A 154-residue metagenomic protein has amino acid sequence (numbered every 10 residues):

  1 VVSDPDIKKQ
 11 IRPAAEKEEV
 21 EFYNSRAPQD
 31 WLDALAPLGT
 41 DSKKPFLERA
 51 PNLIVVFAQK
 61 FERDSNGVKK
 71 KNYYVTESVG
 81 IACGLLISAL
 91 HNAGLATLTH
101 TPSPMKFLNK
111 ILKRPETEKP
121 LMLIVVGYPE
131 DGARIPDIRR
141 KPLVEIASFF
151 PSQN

Functional and structural regions predicted by a protein language model:
V1-V79: Glycine/small-residue-rich phosphate/adenosyl-binding loop
E19-Y23, E118-L123: Short hydrophobic/aromatic-enriched beta-strand-loop microsegments
P37-S42, L108-K110, A133: Glycine-rich, charged/polar anion/phosphate-binding loops that engage phosphate groups from diverse ligands
P45-E48, R114-E116, R139: Solvent-exposed alpha-helices and their adjacent loops that cap or buttress functional pockets in soluble metabolic
A50-N52, A93, P120-M122: Generic beta-strand structural signal
I54, K60-D64, V68-I111: Small-aliphatic-rich amphipathic alpha-helix that forms the alpha element of a beta-alpha
L108-L121: Short, electropositive alpha-helical surface patch
M122-N154: C-terminal helix-cap and adjacent tail motif
